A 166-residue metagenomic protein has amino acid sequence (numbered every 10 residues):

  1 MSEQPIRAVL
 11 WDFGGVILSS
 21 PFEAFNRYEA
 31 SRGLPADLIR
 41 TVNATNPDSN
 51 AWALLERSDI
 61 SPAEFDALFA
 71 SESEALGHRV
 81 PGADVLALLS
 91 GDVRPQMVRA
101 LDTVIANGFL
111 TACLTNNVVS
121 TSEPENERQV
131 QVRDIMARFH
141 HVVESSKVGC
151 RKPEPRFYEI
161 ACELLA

Functional and structural regions predicted by a protein language model:
E3, M136, L164-A166: Alpha-helix termination/capping residues and helix-transition junctions
E3-R99, A106-N107, V118-S122: N-terminal helical cap/lid subdomain that shapes the substrate entry/recognition surface in HAD-like hydrolases
G14, V148-G149: Adenine-nucleotide cofactor-binding loop residues
E23-N26, N126-V130, F157-E159: Short, glycine/charged-enriched secondary-structure capping and boundary segments
R32, P95-E144: Substrate-recognition/cap helix-loop segment adjacent to the acidic, metal-dependent catalytic center of Asp-based
E72, S145-S146: Alpha-helix C-capping/helix-to-loop hinge sites
R151-A166: Conserved Lys-Pro-Asp/Glu-containing loop-to-beta segment of HAD-superfamily phosphomonoesterases, centered on
